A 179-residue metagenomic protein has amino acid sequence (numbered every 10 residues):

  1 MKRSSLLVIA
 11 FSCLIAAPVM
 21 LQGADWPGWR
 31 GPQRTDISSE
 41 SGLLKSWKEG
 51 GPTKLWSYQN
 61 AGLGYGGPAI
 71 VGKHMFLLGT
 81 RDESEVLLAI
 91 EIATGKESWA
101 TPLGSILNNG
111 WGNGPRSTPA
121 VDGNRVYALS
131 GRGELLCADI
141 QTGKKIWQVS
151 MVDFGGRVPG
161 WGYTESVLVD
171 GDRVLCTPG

Functional and structural regions predicted by a protein language model:
M1-S4: Positively charged n-region of N-terminal signal peptides that target proteins for export
V8-P18: Bacterial N-terminal signal peptides
P18-G179: Noncatalytic, solvent-exposed loop/strand surfaces of beta-propeller-type extracellular/periplasmic domains
